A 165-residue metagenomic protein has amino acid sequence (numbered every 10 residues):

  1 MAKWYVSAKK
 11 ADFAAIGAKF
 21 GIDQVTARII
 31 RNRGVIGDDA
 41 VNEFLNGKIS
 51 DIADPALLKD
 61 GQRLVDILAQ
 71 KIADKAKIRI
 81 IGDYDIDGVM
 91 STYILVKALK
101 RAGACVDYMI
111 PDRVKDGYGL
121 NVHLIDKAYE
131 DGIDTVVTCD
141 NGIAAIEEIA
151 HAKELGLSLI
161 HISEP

Functional and structural regions predicted by a protein language model:
M1-D74: Cofactor-/ligand-binding subdomain signature composed of acidic, glycine-rich, tryptophan-containing flexible loops
I30, D83-D85, V137, S163: Divalent metal-coordination and catalytic microenvironments
I72, K100, K153-E154: Anion (oxyanion) recognition and catalysis
K77-R79, D134-T135: Structural motif
I80, Y84-D131: Anionic-ligand anchoring segments at beta-strand to alpha-helix junctions in alpha/beta enzyme folds, i.e., glycine
C139, I143-A144, I149: Phosphate/diphosphate-binding loops
S158-P165: Residue-level detector of conserved catalytic or cofactor/ligand-binding positions in enzyme active sites
